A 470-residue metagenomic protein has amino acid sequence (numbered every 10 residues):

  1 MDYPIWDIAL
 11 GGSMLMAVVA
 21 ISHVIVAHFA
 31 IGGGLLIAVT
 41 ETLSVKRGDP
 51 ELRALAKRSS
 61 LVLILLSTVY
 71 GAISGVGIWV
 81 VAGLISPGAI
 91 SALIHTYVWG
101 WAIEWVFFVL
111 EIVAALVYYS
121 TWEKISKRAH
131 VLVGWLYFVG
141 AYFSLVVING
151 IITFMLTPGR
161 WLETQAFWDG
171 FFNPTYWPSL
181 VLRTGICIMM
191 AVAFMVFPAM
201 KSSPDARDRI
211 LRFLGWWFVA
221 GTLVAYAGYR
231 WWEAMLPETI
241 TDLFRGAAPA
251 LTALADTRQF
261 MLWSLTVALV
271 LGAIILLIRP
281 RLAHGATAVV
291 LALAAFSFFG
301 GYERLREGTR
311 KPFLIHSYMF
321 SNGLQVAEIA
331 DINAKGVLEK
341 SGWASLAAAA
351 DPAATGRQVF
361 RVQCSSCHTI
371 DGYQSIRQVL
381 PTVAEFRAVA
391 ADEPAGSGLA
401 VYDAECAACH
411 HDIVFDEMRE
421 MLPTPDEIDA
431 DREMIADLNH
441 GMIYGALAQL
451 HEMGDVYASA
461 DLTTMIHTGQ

Functional and structural regions predicted by a protein language model:
M1-S59, L63-S67, G71: N-terminal signal-anchor module of multipass membrane proteins
S13-V24, S91-V106, F167-I186, A248-Q259: Short aromatic-rich membrane-water interface segments that cap or initiate transmembrane helices in multi-pass membrane
A27-V39, W105-V117, V181-P198, F260-I275: Hydrophobic cores of alpha-helical transmembrane segments in multi-pass inner/ER membrane proteins, independent
R53-L66, I125-Y142, D208-A220, R281-L291: Alpha-helical transmembrane segments and their helix-start/interface "positive-inside/aromatic belt" motifs in integral
I64-G134, M155-P158, Y229-M261: Membrane-interface helix-loop-helix modules in multi-pass inner-membrane proteins
P280-E307: Internal/C-terminal transmembrane anchor helices
A330-F360, G372-S375, V379-L399, D437 (+2 more regions): Electrostatic cytochrome c docking/interface patches
Q358-I370, R387-A388, L399-D412, A460-H467: C-type cytochrome heme c attachment motif
